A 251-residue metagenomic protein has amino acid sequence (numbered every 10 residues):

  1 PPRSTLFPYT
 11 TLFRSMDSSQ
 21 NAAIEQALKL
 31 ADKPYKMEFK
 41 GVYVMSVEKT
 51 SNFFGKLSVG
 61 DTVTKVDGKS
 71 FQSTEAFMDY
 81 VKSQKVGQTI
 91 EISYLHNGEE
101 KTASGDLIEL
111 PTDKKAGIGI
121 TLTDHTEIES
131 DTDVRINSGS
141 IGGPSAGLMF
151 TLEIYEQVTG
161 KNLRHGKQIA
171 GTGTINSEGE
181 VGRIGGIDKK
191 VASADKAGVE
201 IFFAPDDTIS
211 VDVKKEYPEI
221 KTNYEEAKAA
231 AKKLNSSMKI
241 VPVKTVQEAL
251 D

Functional and structural regions predicted by a protein language model:
P1-L12: Short, small-residue-biased leader/transition segments that mark boundaries at the very start of proteins
P8, E38-M45, T123-S138, H165-E178: Glycine- and acidic-rich phosphate- and metal-coordinating loops
L12, L28, F53, G60-V63 (+6 more regions): Terminal peptide-recognition signature
K29-V59: PDZ/PDZ-like groove recognition
A31, M78-L122, A227-E248: PDZ-domain C-terminal substructure recognizer with occasional recognition of PDZ-binding tails
F53-A76, D195-V211: Conserved PDZ fold ligand-binding element
L152, Q157, I169, E178-S210: Glycine- and Gly-Pro-enriched alpha-helical subdomains that act as flexible, kink-prone "lid/hinge" or packing modules
F203-A227: BRCT (BRCA1 C-terminal) domain core and associated BRCT-interaction motifs
